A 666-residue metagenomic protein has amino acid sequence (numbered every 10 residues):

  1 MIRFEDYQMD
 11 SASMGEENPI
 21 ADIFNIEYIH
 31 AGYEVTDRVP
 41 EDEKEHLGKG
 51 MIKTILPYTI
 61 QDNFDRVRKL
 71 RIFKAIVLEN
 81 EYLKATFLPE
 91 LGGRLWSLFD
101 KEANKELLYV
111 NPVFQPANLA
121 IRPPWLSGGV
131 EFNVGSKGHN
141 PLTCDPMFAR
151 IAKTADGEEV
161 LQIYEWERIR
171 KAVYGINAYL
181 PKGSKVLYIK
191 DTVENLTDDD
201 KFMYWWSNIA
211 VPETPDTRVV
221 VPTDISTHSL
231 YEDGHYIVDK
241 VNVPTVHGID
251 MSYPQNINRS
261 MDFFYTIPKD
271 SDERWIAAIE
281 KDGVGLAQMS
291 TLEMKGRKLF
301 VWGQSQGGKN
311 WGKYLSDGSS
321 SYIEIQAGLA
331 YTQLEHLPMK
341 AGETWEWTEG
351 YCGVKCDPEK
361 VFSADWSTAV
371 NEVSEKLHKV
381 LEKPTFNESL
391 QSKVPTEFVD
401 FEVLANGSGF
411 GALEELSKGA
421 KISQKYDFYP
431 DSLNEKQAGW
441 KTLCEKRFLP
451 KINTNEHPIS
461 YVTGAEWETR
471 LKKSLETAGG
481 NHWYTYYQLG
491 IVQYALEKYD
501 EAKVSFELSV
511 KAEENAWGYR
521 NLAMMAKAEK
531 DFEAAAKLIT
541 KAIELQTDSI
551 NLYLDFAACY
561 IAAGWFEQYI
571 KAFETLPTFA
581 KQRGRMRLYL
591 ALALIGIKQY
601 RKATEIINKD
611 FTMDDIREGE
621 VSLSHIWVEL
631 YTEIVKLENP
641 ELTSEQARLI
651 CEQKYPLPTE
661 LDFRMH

Functional and structural regions predicted by a protein language model:
M1-D42, I76, L83, E90 (+7 more regions): A contiguous, surface-exposed recognition patch within enzymatic or periplasmic domains that forms
D37, E41-E79, G128-V186, P215 (+1 more regions): Extended, loop-rich substrate-binding clefts of extracytoplasmic carbohydrate-active enzymes
D65, L78-E79, A85-A103, I163-P215 (+2 more regions): Acidic, contiguous internal or C-terminal segments within carbohydrate-active enzymes that form a structured patch used
G479-G480, E513-E514, T547, K581 (+1 more regions): Short coil turns that delineate tetratricopeptide repeat
Y484, W517-G518, N551, R585: Start-of-helix register in tetratricopeptide repeats
Q488, N521-L522, D555, Y589: Canonical tetratricopeptide repeat
